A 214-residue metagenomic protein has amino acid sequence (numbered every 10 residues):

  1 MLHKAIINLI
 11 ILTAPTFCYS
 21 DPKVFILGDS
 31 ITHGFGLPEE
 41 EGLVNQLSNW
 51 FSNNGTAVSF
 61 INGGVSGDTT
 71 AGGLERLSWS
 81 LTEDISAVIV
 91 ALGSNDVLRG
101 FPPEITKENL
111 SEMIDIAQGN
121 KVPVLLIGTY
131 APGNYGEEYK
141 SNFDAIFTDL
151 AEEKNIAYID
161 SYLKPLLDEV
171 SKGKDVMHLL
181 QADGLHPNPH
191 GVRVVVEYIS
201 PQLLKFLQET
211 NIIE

Functional and structural regions predicted by a protein language model:
M1, S20-P22, L185: Absolute protein N-terminus
M1-I7: Bacterial N-terminal signal peptides that target proteins for export
T13-P15: N-terminal signal peptide c-region/cleavage motif recognized by signal peptidases
Y19-S66, R76-D84: Serine-esterase "nucleophile elbow" of acetyl-processing enzymes
T56, G72-E214: Alpha-helical cap/lid subdomain in secreted, periplasmic, or secretory-pathway luminal O-acyl-processing enzymes
G67-A71: N-terminal helical cap/lid subdomain that shapes the substrate entry/recognition surface in HAD-like hydrolases
